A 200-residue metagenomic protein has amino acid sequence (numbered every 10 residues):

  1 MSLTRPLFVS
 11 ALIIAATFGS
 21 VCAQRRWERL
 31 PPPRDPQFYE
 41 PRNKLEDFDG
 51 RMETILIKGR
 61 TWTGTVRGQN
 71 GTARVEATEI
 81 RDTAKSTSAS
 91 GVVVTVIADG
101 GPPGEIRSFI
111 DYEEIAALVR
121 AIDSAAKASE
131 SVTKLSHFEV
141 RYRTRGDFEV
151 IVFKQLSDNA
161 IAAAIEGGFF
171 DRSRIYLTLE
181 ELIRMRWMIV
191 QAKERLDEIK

Functional and structural regions predicted by a protein language model:
M1-F8: Bacterial N-terminal signal peptides that target proteins for export
V9-T17: Bacterial N-terminal signal peptides
C22-K200: Positively charged, low-complexity terminal tracts and the immediately adjacent first secondary-structure elements
